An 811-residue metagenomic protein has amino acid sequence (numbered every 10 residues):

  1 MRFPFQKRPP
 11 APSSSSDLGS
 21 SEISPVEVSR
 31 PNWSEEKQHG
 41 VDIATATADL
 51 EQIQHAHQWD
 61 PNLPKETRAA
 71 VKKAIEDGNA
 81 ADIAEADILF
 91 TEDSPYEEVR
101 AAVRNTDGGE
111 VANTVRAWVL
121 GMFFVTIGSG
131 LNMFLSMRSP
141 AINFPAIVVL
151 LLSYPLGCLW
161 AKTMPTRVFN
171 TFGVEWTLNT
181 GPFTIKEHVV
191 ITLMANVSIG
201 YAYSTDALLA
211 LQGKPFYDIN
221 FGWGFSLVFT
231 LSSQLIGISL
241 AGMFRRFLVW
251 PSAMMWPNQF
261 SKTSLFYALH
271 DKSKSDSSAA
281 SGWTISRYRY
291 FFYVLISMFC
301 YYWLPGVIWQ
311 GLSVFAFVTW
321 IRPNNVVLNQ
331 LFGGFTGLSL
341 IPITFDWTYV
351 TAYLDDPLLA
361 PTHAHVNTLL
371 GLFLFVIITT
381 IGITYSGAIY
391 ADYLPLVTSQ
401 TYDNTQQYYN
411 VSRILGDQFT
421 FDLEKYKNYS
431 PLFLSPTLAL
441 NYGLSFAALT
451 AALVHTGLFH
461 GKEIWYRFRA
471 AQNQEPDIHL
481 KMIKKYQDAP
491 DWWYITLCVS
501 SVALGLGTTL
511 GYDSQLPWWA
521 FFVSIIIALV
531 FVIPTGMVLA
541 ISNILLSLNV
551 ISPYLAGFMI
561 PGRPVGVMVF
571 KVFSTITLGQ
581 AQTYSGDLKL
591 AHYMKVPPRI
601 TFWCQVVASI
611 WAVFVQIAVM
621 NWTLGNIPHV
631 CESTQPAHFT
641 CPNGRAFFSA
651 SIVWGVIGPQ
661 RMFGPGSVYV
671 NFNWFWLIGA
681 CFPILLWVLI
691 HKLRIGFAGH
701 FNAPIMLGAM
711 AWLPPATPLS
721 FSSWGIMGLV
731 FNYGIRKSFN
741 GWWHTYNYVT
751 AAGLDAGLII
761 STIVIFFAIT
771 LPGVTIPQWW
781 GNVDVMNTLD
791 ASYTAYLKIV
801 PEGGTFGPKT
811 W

Functional and structural regions predicted by a protein language model:
R2-W811: Alpha-helical multipass membrane-protein architecture
